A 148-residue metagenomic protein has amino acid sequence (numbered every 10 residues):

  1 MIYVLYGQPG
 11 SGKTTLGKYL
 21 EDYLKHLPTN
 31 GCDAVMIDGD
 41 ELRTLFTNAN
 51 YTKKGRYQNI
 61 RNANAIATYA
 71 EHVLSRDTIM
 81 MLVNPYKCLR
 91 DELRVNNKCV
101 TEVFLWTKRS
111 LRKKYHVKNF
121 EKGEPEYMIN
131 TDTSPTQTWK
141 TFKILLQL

Functional and structural regions predicted by a protein language model:
I2: Walker A (P-loop) ATP-phosphate-binding motif of ABC ATPase nucleotide-binding domains
L5: Hydrophobic anchor at the beta1->P-loop junction of P-loop NTPases
Q8: P-loop (Walker A) phosphate-binding loop of NTP-binding proteins
S11: ATP-binding Walker
T14: Walker A/P-loop
K18-A65: Conserved substrate/cofactor phosphate-moiety recognition/catalytic segment in nucleotide-dependent phosphotransferases
K54-N97, L105, R109: Glycine-rich phosphate-binding loop used to anchor ATP phosphates in small-molecule kinases, encompassing both
W106-L148: Small-molecule kinase domains that catalyze NTP-dependent phosphoryl transfer to phosphate-bearing small molecules
